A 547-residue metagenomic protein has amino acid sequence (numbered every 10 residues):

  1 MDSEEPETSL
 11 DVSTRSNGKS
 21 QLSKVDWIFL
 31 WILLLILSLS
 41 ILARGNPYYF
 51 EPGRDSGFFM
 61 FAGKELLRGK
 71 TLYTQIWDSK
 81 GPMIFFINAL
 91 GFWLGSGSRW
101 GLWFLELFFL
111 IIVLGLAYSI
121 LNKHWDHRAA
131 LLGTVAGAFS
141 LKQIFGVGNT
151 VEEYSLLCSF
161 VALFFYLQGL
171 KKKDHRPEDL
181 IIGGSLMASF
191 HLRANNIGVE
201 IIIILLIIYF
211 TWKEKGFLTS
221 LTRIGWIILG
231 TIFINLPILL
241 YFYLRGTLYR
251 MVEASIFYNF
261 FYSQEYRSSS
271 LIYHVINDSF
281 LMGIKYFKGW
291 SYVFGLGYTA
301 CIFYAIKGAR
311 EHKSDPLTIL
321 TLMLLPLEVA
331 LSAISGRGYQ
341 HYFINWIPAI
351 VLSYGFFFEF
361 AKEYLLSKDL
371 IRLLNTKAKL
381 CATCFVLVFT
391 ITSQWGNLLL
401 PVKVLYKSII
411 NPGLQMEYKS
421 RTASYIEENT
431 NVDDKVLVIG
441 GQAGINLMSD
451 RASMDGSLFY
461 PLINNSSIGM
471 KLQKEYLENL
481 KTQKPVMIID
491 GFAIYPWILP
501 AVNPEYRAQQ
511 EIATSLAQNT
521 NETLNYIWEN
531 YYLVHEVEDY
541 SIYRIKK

Functional and structural regions predicted by a protein language model:
W27, A117-F139, L156-L157, K173 (+1 more regions): Transmembrane-helix signature of polytopic, membrane-embedded enzymes that assemble or transfer cell-envelope glycans
F104-H127, V161: Transmembrane-helix motifs of polytopic, lipid-linked glycan transferases
V147-S155: Short acidic/glycine- and proline-prone juxtamembrane loop motifs at membrane-interface regions of multi-pass membrane
S155-K172, E178-L186, I204-F210, I350-S353: Specific aromatic-rich, kink-prone transmembrane helix
P177-A194, E200-L205, F233, I238 (+1 more regions): Membrane-interface alpha helices of multi-pass inner-membrane proteins
G184, E200-I201, P412-S466, Q473-P500 (+1 more regions): Short periplasmic/luminal acceptor-recognition loop of GT-C membrane glycosyltransferases, typified by
L192, G198, V329-L331, G336-L373 (+1 more regions): Hydrophobic/aromatic-rich transmembrane helices and adjacent perimembrane loops
K285-D315, L322, P326: Hydrophobic, aromatic-rich transmembrane alpha-helices and their immediate juxtamembrane boundary segments
